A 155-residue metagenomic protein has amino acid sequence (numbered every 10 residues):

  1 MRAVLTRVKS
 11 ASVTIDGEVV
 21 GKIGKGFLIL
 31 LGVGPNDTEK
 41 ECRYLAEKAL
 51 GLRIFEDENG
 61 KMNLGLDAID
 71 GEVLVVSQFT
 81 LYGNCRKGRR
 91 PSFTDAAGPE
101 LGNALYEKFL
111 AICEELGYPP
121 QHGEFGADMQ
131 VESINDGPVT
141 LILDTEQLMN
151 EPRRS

Functional and structural regions predicted by a protein language model:
A11: RNA/tRNA-interacting regions in translation and RNA-turnover enzymes
E18-D70, T80-A111, E115-L116, Q121: Compact, glycine-rich, soluble single-domain proteins
L45, V76, V139: Residue-level signal for inorganic ion chemistry
E114-M129, I134: Divalent-metal-activated hydrolytic enzyme cores
V131-D144: C-terminal edge-of-domain segments
D144-S155: Short, charged, intrinsically disordered terminal tails
